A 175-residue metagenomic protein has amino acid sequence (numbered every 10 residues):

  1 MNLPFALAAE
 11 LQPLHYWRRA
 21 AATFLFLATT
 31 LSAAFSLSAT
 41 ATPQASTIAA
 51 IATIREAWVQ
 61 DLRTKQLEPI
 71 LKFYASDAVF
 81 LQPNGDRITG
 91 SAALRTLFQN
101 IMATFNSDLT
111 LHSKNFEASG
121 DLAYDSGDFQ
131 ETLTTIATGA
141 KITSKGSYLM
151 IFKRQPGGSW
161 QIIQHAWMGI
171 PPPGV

Functional and structural regions predicted by a protein language model:
M1-W17: N-terminal secretory signal peptides that target proteins for export/translocation
A6, F24, A33, L37-A39 (+1 more regions): Compositionally biased regions
Q12, A21-A34: Bacterial N-terminal signal peptides
P13-A20, E56, Q155: Positively charged, low-complexity intrinsically disordered regions
L37-K72, V79-V175: A beta-strand edge to alpha-helix "cap/lid" segment located at domain peripheries
